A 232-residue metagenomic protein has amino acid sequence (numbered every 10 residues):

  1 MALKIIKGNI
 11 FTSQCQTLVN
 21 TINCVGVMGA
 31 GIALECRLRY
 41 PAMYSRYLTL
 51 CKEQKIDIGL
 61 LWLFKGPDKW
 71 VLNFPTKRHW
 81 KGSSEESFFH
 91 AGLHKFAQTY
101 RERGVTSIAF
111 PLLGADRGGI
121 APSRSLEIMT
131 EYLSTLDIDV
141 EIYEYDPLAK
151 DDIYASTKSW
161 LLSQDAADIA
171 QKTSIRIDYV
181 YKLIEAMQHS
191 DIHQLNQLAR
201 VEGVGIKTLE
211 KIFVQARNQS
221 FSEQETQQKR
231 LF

Functional and structural regions predicted by a protein language model:
M1-F232: Macrodomain-like recognition of ADP-ribose-binding/processing modules
